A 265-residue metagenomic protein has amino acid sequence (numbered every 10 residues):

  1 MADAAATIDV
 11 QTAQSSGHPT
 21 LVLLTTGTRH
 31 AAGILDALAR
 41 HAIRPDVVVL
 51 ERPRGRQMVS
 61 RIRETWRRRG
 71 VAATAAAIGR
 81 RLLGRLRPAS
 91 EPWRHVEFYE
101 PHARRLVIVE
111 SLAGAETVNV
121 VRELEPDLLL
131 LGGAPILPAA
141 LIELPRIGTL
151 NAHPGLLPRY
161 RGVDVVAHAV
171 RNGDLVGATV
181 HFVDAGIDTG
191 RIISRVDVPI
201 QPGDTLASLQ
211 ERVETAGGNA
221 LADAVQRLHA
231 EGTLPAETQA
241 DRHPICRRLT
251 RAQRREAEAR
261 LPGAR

Functional and structural regions predicted by a protein language model:
A2-R265: One-carbon transfer enzymes
